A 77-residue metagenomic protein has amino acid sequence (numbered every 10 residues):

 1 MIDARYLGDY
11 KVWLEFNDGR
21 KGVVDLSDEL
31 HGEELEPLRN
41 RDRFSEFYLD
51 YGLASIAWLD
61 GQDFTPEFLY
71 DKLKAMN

Functional and structural regions predicted by a protein language model:
M1-N77: Motif-centric detector for short Cys/His coordination patterns
